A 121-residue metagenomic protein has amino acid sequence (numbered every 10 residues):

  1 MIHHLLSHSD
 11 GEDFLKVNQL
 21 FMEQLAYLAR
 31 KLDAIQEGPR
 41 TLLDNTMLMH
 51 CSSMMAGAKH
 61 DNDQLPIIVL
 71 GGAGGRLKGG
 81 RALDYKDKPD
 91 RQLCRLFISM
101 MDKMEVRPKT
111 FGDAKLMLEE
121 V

Functional and structural regions predicted by a protein language model:
M1-V121: Ligand-binding pockets and gating/stacking loops
